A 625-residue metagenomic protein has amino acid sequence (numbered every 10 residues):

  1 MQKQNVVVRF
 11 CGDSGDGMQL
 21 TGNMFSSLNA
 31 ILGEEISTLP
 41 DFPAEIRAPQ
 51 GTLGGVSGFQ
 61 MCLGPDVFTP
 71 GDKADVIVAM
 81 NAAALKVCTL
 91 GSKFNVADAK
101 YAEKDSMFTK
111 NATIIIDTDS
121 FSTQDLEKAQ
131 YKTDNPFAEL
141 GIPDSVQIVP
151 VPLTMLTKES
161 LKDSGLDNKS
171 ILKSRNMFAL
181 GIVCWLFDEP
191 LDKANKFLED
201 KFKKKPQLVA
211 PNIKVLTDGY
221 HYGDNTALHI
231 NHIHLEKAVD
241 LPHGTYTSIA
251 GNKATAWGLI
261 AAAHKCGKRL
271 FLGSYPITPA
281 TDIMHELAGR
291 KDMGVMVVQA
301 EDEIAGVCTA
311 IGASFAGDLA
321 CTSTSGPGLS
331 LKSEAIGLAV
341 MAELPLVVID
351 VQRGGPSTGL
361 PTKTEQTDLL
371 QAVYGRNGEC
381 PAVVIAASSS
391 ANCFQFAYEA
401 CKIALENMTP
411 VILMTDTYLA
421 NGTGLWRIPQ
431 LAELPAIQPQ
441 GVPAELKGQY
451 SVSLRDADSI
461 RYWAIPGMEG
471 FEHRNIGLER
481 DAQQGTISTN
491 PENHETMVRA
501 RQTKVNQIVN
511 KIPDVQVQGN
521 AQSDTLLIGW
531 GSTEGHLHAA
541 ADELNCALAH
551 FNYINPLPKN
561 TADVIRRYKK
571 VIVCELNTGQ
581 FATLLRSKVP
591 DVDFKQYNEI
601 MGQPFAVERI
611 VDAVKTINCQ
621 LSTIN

Functional and structural regions predicted by a protein language model:
M1-C266: Active-site cofactor/cluster-binding pocket
Q2-F94, K104-F108, W257, A262 (+3 more regions): Thiamine diphosphate
S14, L153-D167, L172, L180-W185 (+6 more regions): Peripheral docking tails and interdomain loops at the edges of cofactor- or intermediate-handling domains
F42-P43, L198, V215, E236-D240 (+5 more regions): A glycine-rich phosphate-binding loop feature that marks nucleotide/adenosyl-phosphate handling sites
V56-K73, I77-N95, Y101-D105, V295 (+10 more regions): Glycine-rich, anion-gripping cofactor-binding loops and their flanking helix/strand elements in enzyme active sites
I77-A79, P143-V146, P150-T154, K363-P410 (+3 more regions): Conserved thiamine diphosphate
S248-G258, C266, F396, C401-N625: Flexible, low-complexity linker and terminal segments
